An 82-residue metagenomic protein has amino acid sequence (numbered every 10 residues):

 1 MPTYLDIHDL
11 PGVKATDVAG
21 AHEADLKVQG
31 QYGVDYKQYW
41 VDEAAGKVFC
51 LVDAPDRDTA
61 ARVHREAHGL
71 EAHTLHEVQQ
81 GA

Functional and structural regions predicted by a protein language model:
M1-Q31, D35-K37, V41-G46, R57-D58 (+2 more regions): Short S/T/G/P-rich N-terminal loop/turn motif that feeds into the first structured element of a domain
Q31, A67-L70: Short, well-ordered coil/turn elements that cap or connect secondary structure elements
L51-D53: Short hydrophobic/aromatic beta-strand micro-patches that form the beta-sheet surface supporting nucleotide- or nucleic
G69-A82: Conserved short beta-strand edge segments in small beta-sheet-based binding/regulatory domains
